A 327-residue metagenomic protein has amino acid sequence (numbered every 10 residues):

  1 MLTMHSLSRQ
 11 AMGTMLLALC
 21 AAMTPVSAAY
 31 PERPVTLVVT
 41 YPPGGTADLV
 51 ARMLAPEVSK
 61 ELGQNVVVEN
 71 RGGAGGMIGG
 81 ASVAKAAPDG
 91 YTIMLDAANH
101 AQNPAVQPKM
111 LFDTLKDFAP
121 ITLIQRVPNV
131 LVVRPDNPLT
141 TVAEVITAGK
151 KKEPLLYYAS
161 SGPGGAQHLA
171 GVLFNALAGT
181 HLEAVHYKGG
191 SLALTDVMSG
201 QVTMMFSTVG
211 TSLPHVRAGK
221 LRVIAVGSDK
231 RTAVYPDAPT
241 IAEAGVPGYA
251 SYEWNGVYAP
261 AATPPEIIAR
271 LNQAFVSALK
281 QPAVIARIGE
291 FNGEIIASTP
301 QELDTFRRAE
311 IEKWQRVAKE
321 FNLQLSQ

Functional and structural regions predicted by a protein language model:
M1-S8: N-terminal secretory signal peptides that target proteins for export/translocation
A11-A22: Bacterial N-terminal signal peptides
M15, V26-A29: Cleavable N-terminal signal peptides
A28-K116, L155, P163, G179-T208 (+3 more regions): N-terminal (or domain-start) structured segment
E32-P34, A176, R217, E243 (+1 more regions): An extracytoplasmic/periplasmic, membrane-proximal ligand-sensing/linker region
K85-G90, A105-L192, I241, W254-R287: Hinge/capping helix and adjacent helix->loop/strand transition within the periplasmic-binding protein
R126, S212-K280, A309-E312, S326: C-terminal lobe and pocket-closing loops of periplasmic/extracytoplasmic Venus-flytrap solute-binding proteins
